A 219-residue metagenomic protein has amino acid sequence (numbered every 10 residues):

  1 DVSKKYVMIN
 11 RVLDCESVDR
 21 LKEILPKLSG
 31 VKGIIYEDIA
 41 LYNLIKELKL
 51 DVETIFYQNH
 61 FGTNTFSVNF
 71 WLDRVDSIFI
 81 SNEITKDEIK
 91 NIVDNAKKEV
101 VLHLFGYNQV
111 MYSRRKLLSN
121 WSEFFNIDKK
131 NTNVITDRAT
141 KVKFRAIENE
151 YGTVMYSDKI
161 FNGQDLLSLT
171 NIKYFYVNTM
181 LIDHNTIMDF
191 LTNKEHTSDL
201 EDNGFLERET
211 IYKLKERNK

Functional and structural regions predicted by a protein language model:
D1-S67, S77-K219: Active-site pocket-lining/capping segments in soluble small-molecule metabolic enzymes
R74: Conserved dinucleotide-binding and phosphotransfer motif residues
